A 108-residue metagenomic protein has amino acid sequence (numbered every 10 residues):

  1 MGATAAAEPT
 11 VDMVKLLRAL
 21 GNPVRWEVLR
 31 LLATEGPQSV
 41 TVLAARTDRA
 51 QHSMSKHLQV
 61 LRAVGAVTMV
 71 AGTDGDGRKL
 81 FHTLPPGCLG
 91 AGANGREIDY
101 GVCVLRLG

Functional and structural regions predicted by a protein language model:
G2-L17: Short, Lys/Arg-enriched N-terminal segment that forms or immediately precedes the first helix of a structured domain
L20-L29: Short alpha-helical elements of helix-turn-helix
P23, E35-S39: Short capping segments at the starts of secondary-structure elements
T34, G75, L80-G108: Conserved segment of winged-helix/HTH DNA-binding domains
V42-A44: A short acidic, leucine-rich amphipathic alpha-helix
H52: Key DNA-contact positions within bacterial/archaeal DNA-binding proteins
L58-Q59: Short, hydrophobic-biased segments on the C-terminal half of alpha helices that form "recognition helices"
G65, A71: Glycine-centered, phosphate/nucleic-acid-interacting loop/turn motifs that mediate DNA/RNA or nucleotide
